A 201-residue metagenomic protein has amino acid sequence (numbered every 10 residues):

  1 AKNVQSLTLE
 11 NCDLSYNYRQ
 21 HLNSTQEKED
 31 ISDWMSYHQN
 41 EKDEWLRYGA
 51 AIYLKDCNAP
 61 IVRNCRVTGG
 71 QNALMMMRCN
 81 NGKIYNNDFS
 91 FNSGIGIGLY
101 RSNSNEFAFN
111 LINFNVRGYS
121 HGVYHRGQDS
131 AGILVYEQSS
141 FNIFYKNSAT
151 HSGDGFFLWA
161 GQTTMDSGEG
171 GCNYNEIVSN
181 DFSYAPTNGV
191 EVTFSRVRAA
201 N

Functional and structural regions predicted by a protein language model:
K2-V4: Hydrophobic alpha-helical hairpins/lids featuring a short glycine-rich hinge
S6-K55, I61-N64, A73-M77, K83 (+2 more regions): Acidic/polar low-complexity surface segments
